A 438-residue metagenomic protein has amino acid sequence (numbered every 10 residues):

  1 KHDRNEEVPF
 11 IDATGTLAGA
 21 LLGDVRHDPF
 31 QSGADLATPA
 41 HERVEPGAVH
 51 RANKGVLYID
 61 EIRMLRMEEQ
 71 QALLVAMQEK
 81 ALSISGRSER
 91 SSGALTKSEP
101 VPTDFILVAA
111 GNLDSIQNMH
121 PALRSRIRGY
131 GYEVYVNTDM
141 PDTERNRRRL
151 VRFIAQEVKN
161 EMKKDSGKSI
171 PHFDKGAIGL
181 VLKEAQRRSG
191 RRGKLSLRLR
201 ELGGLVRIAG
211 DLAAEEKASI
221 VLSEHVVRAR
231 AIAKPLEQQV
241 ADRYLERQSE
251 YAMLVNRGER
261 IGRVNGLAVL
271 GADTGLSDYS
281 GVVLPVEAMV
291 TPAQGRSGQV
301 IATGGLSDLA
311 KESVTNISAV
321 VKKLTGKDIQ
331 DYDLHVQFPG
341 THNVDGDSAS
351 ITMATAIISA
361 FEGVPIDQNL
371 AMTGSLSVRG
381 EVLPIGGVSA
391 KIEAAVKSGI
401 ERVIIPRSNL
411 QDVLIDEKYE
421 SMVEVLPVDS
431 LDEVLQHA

Functional and structural regions predicted by a protein language model:
K1-R147, F153-E215, S219-I220, E237-V240 (+4 more regions): Conserved ASCE/P-loop NTPase catalytic core
D24, A52, I59-E68, A76 (+12 more regions): Generic beta-strand/beta-sheet core signal
L57, H225, E433: Residue-level recognition of oxygen-bearing side chains
L123-R126, L276-Y279, T325-I329: Short glycine/proline-enriched loop/turn "hinge" motifs that connect secondary-structure elements and lie
N160-A177, S280-V282, N316-D328: An acidic intrinsically disordered interaction segment
R200, G204, I220-V290: Extended amphipathic alpha-helical scaffolds
N256, R260-N265, L270, V282-A438: Peripheral, non-AAA+ core regions of ATP-driven protein-machinery
